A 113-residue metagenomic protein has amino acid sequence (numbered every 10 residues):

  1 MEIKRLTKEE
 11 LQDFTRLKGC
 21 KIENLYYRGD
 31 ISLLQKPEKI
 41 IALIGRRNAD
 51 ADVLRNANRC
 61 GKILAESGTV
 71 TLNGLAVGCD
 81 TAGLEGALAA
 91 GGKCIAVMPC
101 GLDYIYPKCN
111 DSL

Functional and structural regions predicted by a protein language model:
M1-L113: Glycine-biased, small-residue-rich flexible motifs in mid-sequence functional cores and linkers
